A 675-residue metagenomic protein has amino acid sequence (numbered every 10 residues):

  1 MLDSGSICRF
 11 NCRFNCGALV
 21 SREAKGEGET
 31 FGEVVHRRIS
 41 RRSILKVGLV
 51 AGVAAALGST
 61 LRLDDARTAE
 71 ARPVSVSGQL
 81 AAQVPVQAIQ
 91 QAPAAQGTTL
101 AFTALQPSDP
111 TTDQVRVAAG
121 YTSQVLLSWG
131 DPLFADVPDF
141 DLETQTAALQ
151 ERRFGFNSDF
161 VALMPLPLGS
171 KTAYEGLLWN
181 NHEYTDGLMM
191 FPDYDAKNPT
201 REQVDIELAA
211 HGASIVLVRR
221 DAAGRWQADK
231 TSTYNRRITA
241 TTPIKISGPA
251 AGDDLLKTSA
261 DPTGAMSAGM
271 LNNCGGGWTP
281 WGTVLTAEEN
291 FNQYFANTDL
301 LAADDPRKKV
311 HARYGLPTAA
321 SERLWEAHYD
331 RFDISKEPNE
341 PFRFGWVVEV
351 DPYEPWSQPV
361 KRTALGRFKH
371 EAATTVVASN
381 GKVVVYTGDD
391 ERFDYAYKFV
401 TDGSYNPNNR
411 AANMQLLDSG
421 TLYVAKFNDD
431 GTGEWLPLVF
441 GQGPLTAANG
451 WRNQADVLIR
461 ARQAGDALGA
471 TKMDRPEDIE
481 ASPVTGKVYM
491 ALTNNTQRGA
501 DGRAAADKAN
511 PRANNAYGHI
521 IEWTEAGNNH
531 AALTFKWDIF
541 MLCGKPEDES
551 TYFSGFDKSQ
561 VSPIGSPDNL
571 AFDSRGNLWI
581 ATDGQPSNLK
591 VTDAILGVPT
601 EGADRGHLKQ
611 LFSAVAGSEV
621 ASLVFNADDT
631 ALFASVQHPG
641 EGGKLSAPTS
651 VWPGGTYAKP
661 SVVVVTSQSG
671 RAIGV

Functional and structural regions predicted by a protein language model:
M1-I39: N-terminal secretory signal peptides
R37, S43-E70: N-terminal export signals
P93, G97-N273, G277-P280, L285-N292 (+7 more regions): Long, well-ordered hydrophobic secondary-structure segments characteristic of membrane-embedded and membrane-proximal
D113-S128, P138-L149, G224-G264, V350-R367 (+3 more regions): Blade-edge beta-strand/turn elements of extracellular beta-propeller and related beta-sheet repeat scaffolds
L149-L163, P262-G275, D466-D478, G555-A571 (+1 more regions): Signature of short aromatic-glycine-proline-rich micro-motifs recurring in repeat-based ectodomains
P165-L168, T279-P280, V377-N380, P483-V484 (+2 more regions): Residue-level detector of Asp-centered blade-edge/turn motifs that repeat once per structural unit in beta-propeller
R201-E207, H211, G224-R236, D394-A464 (+9 more regions): Beta-propeller fold recognition
S559-E601: Loop/turn-rich, solvent-exposed surfaces of beta-rich toroidal or solenoidal domains
